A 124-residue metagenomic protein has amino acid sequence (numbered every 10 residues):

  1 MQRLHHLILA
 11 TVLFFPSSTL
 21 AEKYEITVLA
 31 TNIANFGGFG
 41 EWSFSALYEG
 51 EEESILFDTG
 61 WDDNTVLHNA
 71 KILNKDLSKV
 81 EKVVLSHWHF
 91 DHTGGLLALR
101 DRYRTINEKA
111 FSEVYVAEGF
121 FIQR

Functional and structural regions predicted by a protein language model:
Q2-A10: Sec-dependent signal peptide recognition, specifically the positively charged N-region followed immediately by
L13: Active-site glycine/GP-rich loop and adjacent strand/helix microenvironment that borders small-molecule binding pockets
P16-S17: N-terminal signal peptide c-region/cleavage motif recognized by signal peptidases
E25-I72: Conserved beta-strand hairpin/beta-sheet module of binuclear metal-dependent hydrolase folds, prominently
A30, V116-E118: Short beta-strand/turn micro-motifs composed of small residues that flank or help shape donor/cofactor-binding pockets
N64-Y115: Active-site metal-binding motif and surrounding structural segment of the metallo-beta-lactamase
E118-R124: Metallo-beta-lactamase
